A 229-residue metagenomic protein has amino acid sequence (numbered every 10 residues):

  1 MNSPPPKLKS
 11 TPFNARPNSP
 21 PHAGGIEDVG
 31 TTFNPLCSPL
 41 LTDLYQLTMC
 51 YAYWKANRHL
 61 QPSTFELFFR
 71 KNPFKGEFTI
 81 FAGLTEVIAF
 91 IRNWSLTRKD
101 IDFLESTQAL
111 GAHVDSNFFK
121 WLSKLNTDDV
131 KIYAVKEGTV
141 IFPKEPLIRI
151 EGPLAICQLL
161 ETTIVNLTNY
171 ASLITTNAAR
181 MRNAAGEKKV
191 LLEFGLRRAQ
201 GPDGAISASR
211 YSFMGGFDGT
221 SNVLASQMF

Functional and structural regions predicted by a protein language model:
N2-M228: Ordered alpha/beta subdomains of enzyme catalytic regions
